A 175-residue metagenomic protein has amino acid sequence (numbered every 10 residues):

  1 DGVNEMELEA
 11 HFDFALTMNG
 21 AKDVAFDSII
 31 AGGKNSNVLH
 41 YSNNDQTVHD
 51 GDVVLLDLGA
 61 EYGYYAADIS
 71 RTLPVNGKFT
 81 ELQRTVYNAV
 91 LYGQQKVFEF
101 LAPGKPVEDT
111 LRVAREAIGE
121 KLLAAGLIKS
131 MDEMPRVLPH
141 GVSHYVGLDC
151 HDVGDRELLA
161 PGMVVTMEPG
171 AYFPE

Functional and structural regions predicted by a protein language model:
D1-E175: Active-site neighborhoods and metal-handling regions in enzymes and metal-associated proteins
